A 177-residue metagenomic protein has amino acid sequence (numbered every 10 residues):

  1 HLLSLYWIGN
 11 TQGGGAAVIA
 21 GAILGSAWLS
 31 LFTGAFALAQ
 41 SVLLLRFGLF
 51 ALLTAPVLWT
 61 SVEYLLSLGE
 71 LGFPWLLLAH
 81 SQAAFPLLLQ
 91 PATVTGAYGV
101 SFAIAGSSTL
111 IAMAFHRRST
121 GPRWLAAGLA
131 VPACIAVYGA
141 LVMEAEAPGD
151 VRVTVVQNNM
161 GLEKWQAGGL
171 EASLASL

Functional and structural regions predicted by a protein language model:
H1-V142, V155: Membrane-embedded alpha-helical bundles of multi-pass enzymes that act on lipidic or dolichyl-linked glycan substrates
G139-L177: Soluble catalytic regions of membrane-associated enzymes that act on cell-envelope and secretory-pathway components
